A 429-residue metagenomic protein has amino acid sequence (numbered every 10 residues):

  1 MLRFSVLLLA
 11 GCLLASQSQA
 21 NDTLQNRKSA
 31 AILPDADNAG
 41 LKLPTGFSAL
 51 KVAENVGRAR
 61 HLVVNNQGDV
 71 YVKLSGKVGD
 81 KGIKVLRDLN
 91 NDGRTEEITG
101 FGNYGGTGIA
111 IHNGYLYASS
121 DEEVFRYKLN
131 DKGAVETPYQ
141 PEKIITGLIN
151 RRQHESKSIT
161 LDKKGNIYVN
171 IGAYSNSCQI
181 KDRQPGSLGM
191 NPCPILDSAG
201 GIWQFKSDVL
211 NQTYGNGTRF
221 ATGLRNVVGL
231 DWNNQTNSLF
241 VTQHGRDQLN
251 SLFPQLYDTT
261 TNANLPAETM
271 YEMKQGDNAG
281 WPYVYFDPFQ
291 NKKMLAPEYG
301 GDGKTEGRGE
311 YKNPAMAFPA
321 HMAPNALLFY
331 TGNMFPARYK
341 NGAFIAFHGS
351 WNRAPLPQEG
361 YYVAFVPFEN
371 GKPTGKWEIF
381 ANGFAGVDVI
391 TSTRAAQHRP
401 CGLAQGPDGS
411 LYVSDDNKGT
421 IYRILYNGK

Functional and structural regions predicted by a protein language model:
D22-L43, A173-G215, L224-N226, D231-R394 (+2 more regions): Beta-propeller domain segments
R27-A36, L50-S75, A323-A326, I345-A346: Beta-strand-rich domains and repeat architectures in extracellular enzymes and scaffolds, especially beta-propellers
V56-Q67, G102-Y115, I149-I167, T222-Q235 (+4 more regions): Beta-rich, blade/repeat-based domains predominating in secreted/periplasmic proteins but also intracellular
D69-K73, Y115-A118, N166-N170, S238-T242 (+2 more regions): Conserved beta-propeller blade signature
S75-G76, D121-E123, L129, G172-Y174 (+4 more regions): Short loop/turn segments immediately following the C-termini of beta-strands
N91-E97, A134: Acidic, glycine-anchored loop motifs typical of Ca2+
G106, E122-D162, G189: Asp-box/WD-like beta-propeller blade repeats and closely related beta-sheet repeat scaffolds
A404-K429: Blade-level signature of beta-propeller repeat domains, shared across WD40, Kelch, NHL, RCC1 and BNR/Asp-box propellers
